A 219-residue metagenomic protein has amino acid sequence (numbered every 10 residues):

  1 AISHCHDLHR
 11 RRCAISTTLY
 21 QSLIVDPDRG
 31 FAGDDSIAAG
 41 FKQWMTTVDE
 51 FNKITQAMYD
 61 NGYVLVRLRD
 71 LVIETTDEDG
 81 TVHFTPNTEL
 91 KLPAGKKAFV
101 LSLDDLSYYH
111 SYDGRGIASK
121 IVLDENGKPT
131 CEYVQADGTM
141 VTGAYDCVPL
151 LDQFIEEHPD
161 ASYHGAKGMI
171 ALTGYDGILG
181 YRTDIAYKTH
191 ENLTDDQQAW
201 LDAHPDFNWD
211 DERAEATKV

Functional and structural regions predicted by a protein language model:
A1-S16, P27: N-terminal low-complexity, Pro/Thr/Ser-rich intrinsically disordered segments that act as propeptides or flexible
I15-K218: Active-site beta->alpha N-cap acidic-glycine motif
